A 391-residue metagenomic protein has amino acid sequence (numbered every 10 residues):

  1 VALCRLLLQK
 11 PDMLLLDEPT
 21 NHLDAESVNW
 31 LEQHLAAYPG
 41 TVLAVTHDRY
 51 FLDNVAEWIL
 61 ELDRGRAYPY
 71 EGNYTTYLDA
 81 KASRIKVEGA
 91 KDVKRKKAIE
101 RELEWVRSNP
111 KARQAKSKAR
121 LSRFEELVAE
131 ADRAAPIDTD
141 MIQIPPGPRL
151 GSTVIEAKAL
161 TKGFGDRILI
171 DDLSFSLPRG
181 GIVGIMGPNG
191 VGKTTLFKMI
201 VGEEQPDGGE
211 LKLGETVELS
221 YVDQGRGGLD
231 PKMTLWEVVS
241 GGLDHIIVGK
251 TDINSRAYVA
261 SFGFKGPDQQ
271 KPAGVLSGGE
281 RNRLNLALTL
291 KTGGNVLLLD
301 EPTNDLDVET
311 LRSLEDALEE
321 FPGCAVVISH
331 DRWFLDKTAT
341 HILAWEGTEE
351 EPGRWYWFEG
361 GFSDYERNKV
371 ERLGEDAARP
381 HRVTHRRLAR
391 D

Functional and structural regions predicted by a protein language model:
V1-V93, T139, Q143-D391: ABC ATP-binding cassette signature C-motif
A80-L121, L127-A134: Intracellular alpha-helical coupling/juxtamembrane segments of multi-pass membrane proteins
